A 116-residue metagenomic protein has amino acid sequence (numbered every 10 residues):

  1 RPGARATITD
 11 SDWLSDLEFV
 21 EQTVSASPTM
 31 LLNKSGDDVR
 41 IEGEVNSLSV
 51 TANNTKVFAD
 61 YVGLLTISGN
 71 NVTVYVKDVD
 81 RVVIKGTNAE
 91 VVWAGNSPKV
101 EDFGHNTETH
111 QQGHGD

Functional and structural regions predicted by a protein language model:
R1-D116: Extended beta-solenoid/beta-helix repeat architectures
